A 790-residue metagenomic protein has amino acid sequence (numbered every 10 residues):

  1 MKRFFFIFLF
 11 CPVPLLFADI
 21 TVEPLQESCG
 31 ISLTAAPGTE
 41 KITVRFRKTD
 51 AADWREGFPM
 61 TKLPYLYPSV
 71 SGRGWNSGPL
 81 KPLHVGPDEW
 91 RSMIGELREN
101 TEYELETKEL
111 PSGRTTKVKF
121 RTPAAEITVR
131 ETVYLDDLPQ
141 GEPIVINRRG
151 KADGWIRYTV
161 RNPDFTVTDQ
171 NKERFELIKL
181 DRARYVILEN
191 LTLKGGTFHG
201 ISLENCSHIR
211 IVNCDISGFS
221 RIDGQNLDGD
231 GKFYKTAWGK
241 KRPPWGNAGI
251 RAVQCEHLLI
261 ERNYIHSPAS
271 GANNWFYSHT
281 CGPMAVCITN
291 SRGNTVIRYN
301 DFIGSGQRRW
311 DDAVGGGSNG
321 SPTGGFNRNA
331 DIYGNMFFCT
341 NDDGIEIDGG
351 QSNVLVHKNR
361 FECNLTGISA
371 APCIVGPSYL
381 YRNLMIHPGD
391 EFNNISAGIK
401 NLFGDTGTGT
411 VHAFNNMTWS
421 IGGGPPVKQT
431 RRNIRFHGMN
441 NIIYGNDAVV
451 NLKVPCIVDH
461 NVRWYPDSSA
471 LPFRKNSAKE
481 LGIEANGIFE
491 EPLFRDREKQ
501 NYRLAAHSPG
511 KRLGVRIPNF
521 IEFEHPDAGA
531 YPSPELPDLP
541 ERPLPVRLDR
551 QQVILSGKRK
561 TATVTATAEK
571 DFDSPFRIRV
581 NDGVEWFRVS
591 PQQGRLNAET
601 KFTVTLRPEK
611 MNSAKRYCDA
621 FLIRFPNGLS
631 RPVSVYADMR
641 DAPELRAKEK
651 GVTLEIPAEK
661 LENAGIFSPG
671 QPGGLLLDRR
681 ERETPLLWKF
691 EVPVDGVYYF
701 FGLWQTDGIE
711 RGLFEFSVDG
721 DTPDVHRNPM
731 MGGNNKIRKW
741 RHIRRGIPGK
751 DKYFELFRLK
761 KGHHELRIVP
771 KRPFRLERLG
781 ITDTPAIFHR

Functional and structural regions predicted by a protein language model:
P59-K62, R542-Q551, E569-T605: Surface-exposed binding patches on compact interaction domains or structured appendages
I127-D137, K151-F198, R210-K241, G389 (+1 more regions): Right-handed parallel beta-helix/beta-spiral solenoid domain characteristic of secreted/periplasmic
Q140, N171-I178, G195-S202, Q225-A252 (+6 more regions): Extracellular beta-strand/beta-solenoid scaffold signature
A152, D230-K240, A248-G249, S278-V286 (+1 more regions): Acidic, glycine- and Ser/Thr-rich low-complexity intrinsically disordered tracts in extracellular/secreted proteins
G195, G218, D223, S267 (+18 more regions): Residues in short coils/turns that link rungs of repeat/solenoid architectures in beta-rich domains
P540-E569, P608-A614, M639: Beta-sheet-dominated interaction scaffolds and their linkers
R588-S590, R595-L606, N612-D619, R624-N627 (+1 more regions): Extracytoplasmic
